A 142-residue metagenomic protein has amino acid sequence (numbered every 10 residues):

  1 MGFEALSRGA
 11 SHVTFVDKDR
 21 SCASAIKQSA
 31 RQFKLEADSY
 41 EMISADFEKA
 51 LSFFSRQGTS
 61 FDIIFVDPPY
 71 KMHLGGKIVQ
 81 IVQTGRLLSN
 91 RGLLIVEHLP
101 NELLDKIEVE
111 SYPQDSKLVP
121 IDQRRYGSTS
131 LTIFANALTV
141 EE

Functional and structural regions predicted by a protein language model:
M1-E142: Class I S-adenosyl-L-methionine-dependent methyltransferase catalytic core
